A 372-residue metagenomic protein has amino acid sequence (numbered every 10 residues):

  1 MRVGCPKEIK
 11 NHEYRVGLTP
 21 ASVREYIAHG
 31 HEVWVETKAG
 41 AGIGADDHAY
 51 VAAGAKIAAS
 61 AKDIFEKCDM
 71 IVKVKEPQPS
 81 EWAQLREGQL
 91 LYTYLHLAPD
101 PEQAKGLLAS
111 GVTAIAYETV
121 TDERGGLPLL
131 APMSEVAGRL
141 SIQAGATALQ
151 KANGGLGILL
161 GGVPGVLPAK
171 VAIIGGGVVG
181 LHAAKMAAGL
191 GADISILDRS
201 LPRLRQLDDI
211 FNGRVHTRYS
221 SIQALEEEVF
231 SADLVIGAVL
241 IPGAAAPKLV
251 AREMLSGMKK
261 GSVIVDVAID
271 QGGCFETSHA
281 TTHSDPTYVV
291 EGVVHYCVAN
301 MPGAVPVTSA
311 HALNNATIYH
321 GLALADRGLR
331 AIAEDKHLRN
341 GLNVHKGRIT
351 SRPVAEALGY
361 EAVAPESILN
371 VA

Functional and structural regions predicted by a protein language model:
R2, E8, P79-A169, V298-N300: Glycine/serine-rich phosphate-binding loop and adjoining beta1-alpha1 elements at the start of nucleotide-handling
R2-S110: An N-terminal-biased, well-structured beta-alpha scaffold segment characteristic of Rossmann-like dinucleotide-binding
P6-A45, A152-L240: Glycine-rich phosphate/diphosphate-binding loop of Rossmann-like nucleotide-binding domains
V23, D47, A104, I142 (+4 more regions): Generic hydrophobic/aromatic pocket-lining and core-packing "Φ" positions
D69, K75-E76, L95-H96, S221 (+3 more regions): Short glycine-/small-residue-rich Rossmann-like dinucleotide-binding loops
E76, V136, G177-V178: Residue-level detector of alpha-helix initiation sites
E118-L159, I269, C274-A372: Adenosine-phosphate binding glycine-rich loop
D209-E291: Rossmann-like adenosine-cofactor binding region
